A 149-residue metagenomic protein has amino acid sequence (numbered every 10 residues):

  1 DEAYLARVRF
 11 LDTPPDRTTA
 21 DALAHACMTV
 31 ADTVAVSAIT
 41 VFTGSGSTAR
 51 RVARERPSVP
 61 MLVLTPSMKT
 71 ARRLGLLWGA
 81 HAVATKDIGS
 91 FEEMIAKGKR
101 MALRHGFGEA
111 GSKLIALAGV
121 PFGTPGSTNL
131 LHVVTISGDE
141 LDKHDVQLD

Functional and structural regions predicted by a protein language model:
D1-D12, S37, F42, G108-S112: Flexible, glycine/charged-enriched surface loops at secondary-structure junctions
D1-M28, H144-D149: Long, charged amphipathic helices and adjacent flexible linkers at domain junctions
T19-V30, I39-R51: N-terminal active-site wall of soluble small-molecule enzyme domains
A22-V36, I95-G106: Phosphate-interacting basic helix/loop segments used at nucleotide- and nucleic-acid interfaces
A31, T40-V41, A53-R54, H105-F107 (+1 more regions): Replace "in large, NTP-powered and nucleic-acid-processing enzymes" with "in large, NTP-powered factors and other
V36-G44, P60-L64: Catalytic beta/alpha-barrel core
T48-R50, R56-E93: Nucleotide-binding motor/catalytic cores of P-loop/tubulin-like NTPases across gene-expression machines
R100, G106-F122, T128-L141: C-terminal binding/interaction regions
